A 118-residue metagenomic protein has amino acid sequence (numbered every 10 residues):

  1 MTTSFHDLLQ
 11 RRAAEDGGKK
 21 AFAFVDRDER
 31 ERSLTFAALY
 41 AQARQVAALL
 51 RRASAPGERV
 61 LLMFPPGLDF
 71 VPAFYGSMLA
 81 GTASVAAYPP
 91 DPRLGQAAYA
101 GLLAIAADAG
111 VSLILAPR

Functional and structural regions predicted by a protein language model:
M1-A23, A41: A short N-terminal helical cap/helix-turn-helix that marks the beginning of AMP-binding/adenylate-forming
F22-P72, D91-L103: Conserved AMP-binding/adenylate-forming core of the ANL superfamily
G76-S77, I105: Hydrophobic/aromatic ligand-binding patch that stacks against planar heteroaromatic rings of cofactors or nucleotides
G81: Structured binding elements
V85-P117: Conserved ATP-dependent adenylate/AMP-binding module captured primarily in the ANL superfamily
